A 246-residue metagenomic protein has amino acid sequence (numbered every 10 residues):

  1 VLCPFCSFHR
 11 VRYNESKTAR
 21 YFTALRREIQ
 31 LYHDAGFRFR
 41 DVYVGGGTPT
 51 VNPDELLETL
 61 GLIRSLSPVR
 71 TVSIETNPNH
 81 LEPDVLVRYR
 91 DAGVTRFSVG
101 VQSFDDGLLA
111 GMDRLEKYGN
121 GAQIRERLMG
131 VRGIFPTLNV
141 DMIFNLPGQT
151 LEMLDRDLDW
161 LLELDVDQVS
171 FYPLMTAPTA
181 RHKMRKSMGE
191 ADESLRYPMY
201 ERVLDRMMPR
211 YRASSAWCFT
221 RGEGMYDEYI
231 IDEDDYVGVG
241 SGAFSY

Functional and structural regions predicted by a protein language model:
V1-R10: Local cysteine-cluster metal-coordination motifs and their immediate loop/turn environment, predominantly Fe-S cluster
L2, R40, D165, R210 (+1 more regions): A generic secondary-structure signal marking the coil-to-beta-strand transition
R10-D205: Conserved non-cysteine loop/helix-boundary elements of the Radical SAM core domain that shape
T179, S187-Y246: A C-terminal junction/extension of Radical SAM enzymes
